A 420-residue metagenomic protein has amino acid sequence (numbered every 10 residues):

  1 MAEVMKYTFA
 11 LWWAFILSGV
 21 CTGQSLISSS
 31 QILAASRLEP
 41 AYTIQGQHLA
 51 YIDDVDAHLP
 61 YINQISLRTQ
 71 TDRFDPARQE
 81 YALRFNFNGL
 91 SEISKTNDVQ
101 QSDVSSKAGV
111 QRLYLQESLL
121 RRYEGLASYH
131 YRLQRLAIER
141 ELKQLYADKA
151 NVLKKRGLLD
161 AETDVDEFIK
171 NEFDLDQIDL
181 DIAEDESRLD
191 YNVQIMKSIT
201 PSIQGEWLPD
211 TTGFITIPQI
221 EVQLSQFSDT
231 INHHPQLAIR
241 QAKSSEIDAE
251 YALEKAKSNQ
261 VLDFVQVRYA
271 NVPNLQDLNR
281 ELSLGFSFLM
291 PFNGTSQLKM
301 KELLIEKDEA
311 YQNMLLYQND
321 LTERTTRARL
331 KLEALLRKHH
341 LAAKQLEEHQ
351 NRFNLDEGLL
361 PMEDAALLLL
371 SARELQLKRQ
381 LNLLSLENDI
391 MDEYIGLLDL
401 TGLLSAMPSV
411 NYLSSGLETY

Functional and structural regions predicted by a protein language model:
E3, E117-A238, A328-L335, Q376: Periplasmic alpha-helical coiled-coil/stalk elements that build and connect Gram-negative outer-membrane
A10-G19: Bacterial N-terminal signal peptides
T22-L67, R78, T163-L175, T200-A252 (+3 more regions): Bacterial Sec-pathway N-terminal export signals of envelope proteins
S25-A34, I199, Q380-Y420: Acidic, low-complexity, intrinsically disordered peripheral segments
Y42-A57, Y114, S118-E141, N192 (+4 more regions): Amphipathic alpha-helical coiled-coil segments
L49-Q64, R73-S102, G109-Q116, L120 (+4 more regions): A glycine-/polar-enriched beta->alpha junction
T69-Q79, A270-E281: Solvent-exposed loop/turn segments connecting transmembrane beta-strands in outer-membrane beta-barrel proteins
Q70-D72, N86, K149, R268-V272 (+2 more regions): Outer-membrane beta-barrel pore domains and translocons
